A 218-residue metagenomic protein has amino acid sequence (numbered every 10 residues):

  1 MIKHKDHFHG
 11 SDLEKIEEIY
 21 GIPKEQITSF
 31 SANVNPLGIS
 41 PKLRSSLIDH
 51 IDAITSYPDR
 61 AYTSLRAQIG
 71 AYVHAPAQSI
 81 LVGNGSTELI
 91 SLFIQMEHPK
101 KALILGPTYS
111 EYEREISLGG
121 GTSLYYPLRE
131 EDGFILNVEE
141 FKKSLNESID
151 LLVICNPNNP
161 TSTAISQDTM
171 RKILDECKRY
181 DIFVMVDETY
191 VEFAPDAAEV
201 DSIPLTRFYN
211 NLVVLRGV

Functional and structural regions predicted by a protein language model:
M1-S56: N-terminal "arm"/small-domain region of PLP-dependent enzymes with the aminotransferase-like
E25-Q26, P76-I80, K101, E188 (+1 more regions): Short acidic capping loops at alpha-helix termini that bridge into adjacent secondary structure
T28, L103, L124, M185 (+1 more regions): Hydrophobic/aromatic beta-strand patches that form the interior of the parallel beta-sheet core in alpha/beta enzyme
N33-N35, S86-T87, Y109, N156-P160 (+1 more regions): Short glycine-rich anion-binding loops that position phosphate/pyrophosphate groups of nucleotides and phosphorylated
P58, G70-L92: Short loop-beta-helix segment that forms the pyridoxal 5′-phosphate
Q95-I154: PLP-dependent aminotransferase-like
I135-S148, P160-V184, E188-V218: Active-site pre-lysine segment of PLP-dependent enzymes
